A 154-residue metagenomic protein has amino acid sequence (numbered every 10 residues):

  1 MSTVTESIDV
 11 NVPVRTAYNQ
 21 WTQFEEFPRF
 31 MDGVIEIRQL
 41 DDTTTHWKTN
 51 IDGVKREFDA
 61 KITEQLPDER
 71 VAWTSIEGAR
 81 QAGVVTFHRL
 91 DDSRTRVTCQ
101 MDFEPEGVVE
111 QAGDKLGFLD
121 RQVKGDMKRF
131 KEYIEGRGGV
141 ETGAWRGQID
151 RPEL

Functional and structural regions predicted by a protein language model:
M1, G53-K55, G78-R80: Glycine-centered tight beta-turn/hairpin loop motif at sheet-sheet or coil-to-beta transitions
M1-T44, R129-E135, R151-L154: Hydrophobic ligand-binding cavity/cleft-lining segments
T3-S7, T44, E57, R70 (+2 more regions): Intrinsic-disorder/low-complexity, polar/charged segments enriched in Ser/Thr/Lys/Arg/Asp/Glu/Gln
Q39-H46, Q65-W73: Short, hydrophobic/aromatic-rich segments at coil-to-beta transitions
D52-D59, P105-V109: Short, cysteine-centered beta-strand-loop-beta hairpins and adjacent loop/turn segments enriched in charged/polar
T63-E64, A72-E132, G136, E141-A144 (+1 more regions): Beta-strand/loop substructures that line and gate deep hydrophobic ligand-binding cavities in soluble
